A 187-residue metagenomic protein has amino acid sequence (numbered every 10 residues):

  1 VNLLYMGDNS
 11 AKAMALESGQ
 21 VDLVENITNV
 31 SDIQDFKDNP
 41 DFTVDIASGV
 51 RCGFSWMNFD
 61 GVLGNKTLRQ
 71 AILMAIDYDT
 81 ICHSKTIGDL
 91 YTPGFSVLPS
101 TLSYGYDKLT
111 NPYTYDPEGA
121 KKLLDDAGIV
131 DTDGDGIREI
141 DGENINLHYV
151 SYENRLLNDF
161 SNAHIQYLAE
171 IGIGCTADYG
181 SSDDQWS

Functional and structural regions predicted by a protein language model:
V1-N2, L168: FKBP-type peptidyl-prolyl cis-trans isomerase
N2-D60, A71, S84, D184-S187: Extracellular/periplasmic solute-recognition and catalytic clefts
N9-K12, N29-D32, G64, L68-R69 (+6 more regions): Stable alpha-helical elements in mature extracytoplasmic
E17, V21, K37-D41, G61-V62 (+5 more regions): Sec-exported extracytoplasmic/periplasmic mature domains
D35-A47, W56-K66, S103-K122, T132-I145 (+1 more regions): Short, solvent-exposed loop/beta-turn-alpha elements that line the ligand-binding surface or hinge of extracytoplasmic
S48-G49, K85-G88, F95-S100, D135-G136: Short coil/turn segments at secondary-structure boundaries
T92-T132, S151-F160: Structural transition elements
V130-S187: Ligand/substrate-recognition segments at binding pockets and active sites
